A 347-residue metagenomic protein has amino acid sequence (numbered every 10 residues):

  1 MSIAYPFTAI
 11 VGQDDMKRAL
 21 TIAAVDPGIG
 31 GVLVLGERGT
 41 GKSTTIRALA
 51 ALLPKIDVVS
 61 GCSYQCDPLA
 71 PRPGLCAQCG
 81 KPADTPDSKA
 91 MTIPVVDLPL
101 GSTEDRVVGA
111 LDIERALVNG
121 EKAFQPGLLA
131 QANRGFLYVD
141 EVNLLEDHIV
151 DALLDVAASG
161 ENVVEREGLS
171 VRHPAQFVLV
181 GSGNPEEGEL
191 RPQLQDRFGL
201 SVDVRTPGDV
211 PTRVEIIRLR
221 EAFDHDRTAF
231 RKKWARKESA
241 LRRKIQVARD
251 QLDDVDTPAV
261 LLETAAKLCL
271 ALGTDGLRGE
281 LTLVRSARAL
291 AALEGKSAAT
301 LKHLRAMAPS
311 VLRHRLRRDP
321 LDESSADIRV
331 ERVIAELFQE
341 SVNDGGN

Functional and structural regions predicted by a protein language model:
M1-G208: Conserved ASCE/P-loop NTPase catalytic core
P6, R197, K244-A248, T264-L268 (+2 more regions): A general alpha-helix detector
Q13, V210, P258-A259, D275-L281 (+1 more regions): Alpha-helix N-cap/helix-initiation sites
V25, I29-G30, A50-V58, D112-I113 (+9 more regions): Non-catalytic alpha-helical coupling and interface elements of nucleotide-dependent molecular machines and regulators
I56-D57, T85, K89, L98 (+9 more regions): Hydrophobic/basic alpha-helical segments enriched in Actinobacteria
E104-G109, L190-R249: Conserved AAA+ ATPase core "coupling" helix
T228-L283: Conserved AAA+ ATPase small/helical "lid" subdomain
A266-R278, A289-N347: C-terminal engagement/docking regions of AAA+ P-loop ATPases
